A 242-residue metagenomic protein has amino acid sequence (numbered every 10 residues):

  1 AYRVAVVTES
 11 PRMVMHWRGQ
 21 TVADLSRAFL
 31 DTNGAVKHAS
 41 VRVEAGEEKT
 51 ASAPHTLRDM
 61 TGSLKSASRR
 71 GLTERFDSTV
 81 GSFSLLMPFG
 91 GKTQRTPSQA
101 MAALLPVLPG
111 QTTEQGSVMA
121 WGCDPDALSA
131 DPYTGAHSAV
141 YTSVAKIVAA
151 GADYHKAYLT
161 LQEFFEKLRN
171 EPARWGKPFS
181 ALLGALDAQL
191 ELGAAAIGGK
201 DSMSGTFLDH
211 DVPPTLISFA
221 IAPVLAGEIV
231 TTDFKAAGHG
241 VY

Functional and structural regions predicted by a protein language model:
A1-Y242: Glycine/proline-enriched, intrinsically flexible loops and inter-domain linkers
